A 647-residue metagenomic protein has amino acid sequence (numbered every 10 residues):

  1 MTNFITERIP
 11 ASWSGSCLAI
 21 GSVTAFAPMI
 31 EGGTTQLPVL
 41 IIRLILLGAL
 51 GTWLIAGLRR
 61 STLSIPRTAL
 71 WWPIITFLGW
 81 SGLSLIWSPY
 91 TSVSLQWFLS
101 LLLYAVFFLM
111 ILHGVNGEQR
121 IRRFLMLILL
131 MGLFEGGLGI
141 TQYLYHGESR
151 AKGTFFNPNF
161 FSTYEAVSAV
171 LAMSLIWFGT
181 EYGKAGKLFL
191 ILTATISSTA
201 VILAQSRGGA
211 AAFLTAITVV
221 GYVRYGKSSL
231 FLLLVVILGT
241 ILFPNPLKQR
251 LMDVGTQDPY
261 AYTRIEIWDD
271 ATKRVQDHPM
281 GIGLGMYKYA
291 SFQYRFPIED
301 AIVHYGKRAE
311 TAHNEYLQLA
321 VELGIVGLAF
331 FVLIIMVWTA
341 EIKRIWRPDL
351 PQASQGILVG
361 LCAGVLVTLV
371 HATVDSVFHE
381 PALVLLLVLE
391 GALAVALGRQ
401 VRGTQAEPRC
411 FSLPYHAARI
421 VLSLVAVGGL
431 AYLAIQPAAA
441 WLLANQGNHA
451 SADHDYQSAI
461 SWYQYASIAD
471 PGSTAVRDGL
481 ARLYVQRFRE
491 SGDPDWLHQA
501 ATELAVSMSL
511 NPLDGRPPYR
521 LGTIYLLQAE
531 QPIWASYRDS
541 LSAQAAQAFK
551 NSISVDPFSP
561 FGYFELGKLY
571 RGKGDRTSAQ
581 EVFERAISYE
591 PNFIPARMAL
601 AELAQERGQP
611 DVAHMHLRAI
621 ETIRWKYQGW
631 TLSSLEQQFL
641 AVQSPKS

Functional and structural regions predicted by a protein language model:
M1-L83, P89-L130, L175-F189, G221-V235 (+9 more regions): Transmembrane signal-anchor hairpin modules in multi-pass inner-membrane enzymes, especially those that act on
E31-I42, T91-S92, F156-N159, L190-G221 (+4 more regions): Helix-loop-helix junctions and helix-breaking kinks within/between transmembrane helices of multi-pass membrane
P38, Q142-H146, T195, T199-Q205 (+5 more regions): A membrane-periplasm/extracellular boundary helix in multi-pass inner-membrane enzymes that assemble envelope glycans
L78-L85, M110-H113, Q119-E148, F156 (+2 more regions): Hydrophobic alpha-helical transmembrane segments
Y143-W177, Q205-G208, E315-L319: Membrane-interface segments at transmembrane-helix junctions in multi-pass inner-membrane proteins
N157, I265-A309, Y316-L319, L323-F330: TM-adjacent membrane-interface loops and short helices in multi-pass inner/ER membrane proteins
I325-V359: Hydrophobic transmembrane alpha-helices and their immediate junctions
L443-S647: C-terminal luminal/periplasmic domains and tails of membrane-associated envelope-modifying transferases
